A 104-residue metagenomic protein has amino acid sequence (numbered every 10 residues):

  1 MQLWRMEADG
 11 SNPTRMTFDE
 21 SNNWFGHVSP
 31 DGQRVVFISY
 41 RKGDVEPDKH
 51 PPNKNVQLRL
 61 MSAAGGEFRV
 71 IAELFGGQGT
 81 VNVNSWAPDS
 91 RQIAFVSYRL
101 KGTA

Functional and structural regions predicted by a protein language model:
M1-A104: Sequence signature of WD/YWTD-type beta-propeller architectures
